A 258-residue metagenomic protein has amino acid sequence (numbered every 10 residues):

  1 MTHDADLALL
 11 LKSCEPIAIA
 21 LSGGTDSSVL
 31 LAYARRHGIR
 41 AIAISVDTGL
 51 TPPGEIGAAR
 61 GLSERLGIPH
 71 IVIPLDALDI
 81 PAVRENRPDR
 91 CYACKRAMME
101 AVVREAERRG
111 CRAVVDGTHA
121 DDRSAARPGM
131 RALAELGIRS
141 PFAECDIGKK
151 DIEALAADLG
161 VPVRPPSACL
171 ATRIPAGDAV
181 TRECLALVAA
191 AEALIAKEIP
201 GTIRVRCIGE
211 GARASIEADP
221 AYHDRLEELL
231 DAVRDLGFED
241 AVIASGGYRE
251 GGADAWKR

Functional and structural regions predicted by a protein language model:
M1-D158, A214, E228-E239, I243 (+2 more regions): ATP-dependent adenylation/nucleotidyltransferase module used to activate substrates
S27, A218-A221: Glycine-rich phosphate-binding loops at beta-strand->alpha-helix junctions
V114-G117, A171, R206: Short, conserved beta-strand edge motifs with alternating hydrophobic and charged residues
G129-R131, I203-I208: Short, flexible, solvent-exposed loop/turn segments with mixed acidic/basic and small polar residues
A143-R204: Mid-to-C-terminal catalytic subdomains of enzymes that bind/position adenosyl phosphate moieties or nucleic-acid
P166-A179, G211-S215, G247-A253: Flexible glycine/acidic-rich beta-alpha junction loops that bind and position SAM and/or redox cofactors in anaerobic
V205-D219: Short, aliphatic-rich beta-strand segments
A221-E228: Short, conserved charged micro-motifs
